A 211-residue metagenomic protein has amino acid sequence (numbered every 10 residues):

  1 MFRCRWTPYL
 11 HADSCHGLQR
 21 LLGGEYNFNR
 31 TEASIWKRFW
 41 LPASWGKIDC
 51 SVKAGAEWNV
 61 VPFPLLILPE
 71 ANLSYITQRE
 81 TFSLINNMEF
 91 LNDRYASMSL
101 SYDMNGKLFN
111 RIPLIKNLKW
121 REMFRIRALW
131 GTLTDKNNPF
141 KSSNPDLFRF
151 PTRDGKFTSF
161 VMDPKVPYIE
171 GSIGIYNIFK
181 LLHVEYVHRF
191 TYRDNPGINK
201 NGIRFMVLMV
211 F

Functional and structural regions predicted by a protein language model:
M1-F211: Exposed, low-structure sequence patches enriched in small/polar residues
